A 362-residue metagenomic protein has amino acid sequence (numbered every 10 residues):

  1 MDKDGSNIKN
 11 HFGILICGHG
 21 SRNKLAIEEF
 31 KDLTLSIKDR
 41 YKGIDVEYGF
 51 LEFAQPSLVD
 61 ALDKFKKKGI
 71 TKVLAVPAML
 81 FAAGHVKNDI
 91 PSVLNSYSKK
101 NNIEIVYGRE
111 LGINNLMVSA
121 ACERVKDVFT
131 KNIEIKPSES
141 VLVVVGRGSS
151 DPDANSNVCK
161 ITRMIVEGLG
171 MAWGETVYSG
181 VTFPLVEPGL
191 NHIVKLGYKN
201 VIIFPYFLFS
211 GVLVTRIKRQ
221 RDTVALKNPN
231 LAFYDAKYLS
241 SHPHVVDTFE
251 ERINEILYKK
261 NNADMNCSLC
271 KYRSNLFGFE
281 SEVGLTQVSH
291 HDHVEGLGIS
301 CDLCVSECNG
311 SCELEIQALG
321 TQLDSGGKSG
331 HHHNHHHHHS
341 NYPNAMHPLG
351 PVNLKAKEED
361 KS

Functional and structural regions predicted by a protein language model:
M1-S362: Active-site-proximal alpha-helix that buttresses catalytic centers in soluble enzyme cores
